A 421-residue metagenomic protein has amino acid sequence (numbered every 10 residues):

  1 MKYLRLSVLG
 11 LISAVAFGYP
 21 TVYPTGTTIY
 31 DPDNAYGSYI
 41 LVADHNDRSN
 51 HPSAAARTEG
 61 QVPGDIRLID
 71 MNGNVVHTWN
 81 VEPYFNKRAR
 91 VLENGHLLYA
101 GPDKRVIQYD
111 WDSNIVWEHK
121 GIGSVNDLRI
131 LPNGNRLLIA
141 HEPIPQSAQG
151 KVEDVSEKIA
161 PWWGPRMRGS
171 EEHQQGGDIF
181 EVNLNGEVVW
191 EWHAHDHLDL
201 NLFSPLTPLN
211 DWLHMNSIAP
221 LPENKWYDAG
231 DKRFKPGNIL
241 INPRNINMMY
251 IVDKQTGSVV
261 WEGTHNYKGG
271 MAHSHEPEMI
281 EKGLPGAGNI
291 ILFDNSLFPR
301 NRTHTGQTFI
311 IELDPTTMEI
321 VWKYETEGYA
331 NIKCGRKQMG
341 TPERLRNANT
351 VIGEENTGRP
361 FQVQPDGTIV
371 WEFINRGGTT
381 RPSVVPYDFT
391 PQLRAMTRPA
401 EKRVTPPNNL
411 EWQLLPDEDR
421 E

Functional and structural regions predicted by a protein language model:
M1-R5: Positively charged n-region of N-terminal signal peptides that target proteins for export
S7-A16: Bacterial N-terminal signal peptides
F17-E421: Histidine-/acidic-rich catalytic cores in large beta-rich domains
